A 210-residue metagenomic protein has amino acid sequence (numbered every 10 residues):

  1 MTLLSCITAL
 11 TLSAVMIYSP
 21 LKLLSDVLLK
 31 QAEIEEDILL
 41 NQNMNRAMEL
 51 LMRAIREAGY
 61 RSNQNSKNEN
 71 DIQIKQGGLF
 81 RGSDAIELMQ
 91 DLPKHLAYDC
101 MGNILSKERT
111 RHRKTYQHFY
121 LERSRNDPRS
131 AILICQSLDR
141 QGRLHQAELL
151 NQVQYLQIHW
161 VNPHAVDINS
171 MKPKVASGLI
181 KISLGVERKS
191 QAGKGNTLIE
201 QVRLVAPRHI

Functional and structural regions predicted by a protein language model:
M1-V27, E36: N-terminal single-pass transmembrane signal-anchor helix
C6, G82, A176: Exposed loop/turn and edge beta-strand positions of beta-sandwich/beta-sheet ligand-binding modules
I7-A9, L92, Q157-N162: Short, flexible loop/turn elements at secondary-structure junctions
P20-Q141: Extracytoplasmic beta-strand-rich oligomerization domains located immediately C-terminal to a leader/signal peptide
L39, G77-L79, R143-I210: Short linear sequence signals and composition-biased patches located at protein termini or domain-edge surfaces
